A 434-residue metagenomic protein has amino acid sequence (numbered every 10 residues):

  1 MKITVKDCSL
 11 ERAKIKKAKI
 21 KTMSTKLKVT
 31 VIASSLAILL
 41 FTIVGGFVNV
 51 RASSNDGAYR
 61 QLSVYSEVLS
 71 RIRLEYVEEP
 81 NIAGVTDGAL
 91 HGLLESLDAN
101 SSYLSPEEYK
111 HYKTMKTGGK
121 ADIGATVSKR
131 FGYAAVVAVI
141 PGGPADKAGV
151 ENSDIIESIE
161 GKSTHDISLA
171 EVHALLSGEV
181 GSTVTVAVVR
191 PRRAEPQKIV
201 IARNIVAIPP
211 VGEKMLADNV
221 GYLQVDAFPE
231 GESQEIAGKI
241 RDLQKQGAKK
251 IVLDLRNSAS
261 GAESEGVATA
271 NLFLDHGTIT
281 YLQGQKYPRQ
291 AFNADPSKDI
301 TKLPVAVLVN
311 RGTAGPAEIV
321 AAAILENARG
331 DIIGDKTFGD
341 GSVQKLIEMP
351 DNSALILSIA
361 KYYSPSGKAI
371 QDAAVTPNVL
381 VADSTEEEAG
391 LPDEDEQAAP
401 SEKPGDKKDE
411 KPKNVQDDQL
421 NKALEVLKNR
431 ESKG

Functional and structural regions predicted by a protein language model:
M1, A13-I20: Low-complexity, intrinsically disordered tandem-repeat tracts enriched in small/polar residues
K2-I3, M23-S101, A134, P412-K413 (+3 more regions): Terminal targeting/pro-maturation regions of precursor/exported proteins
F47-Q61, Y65-I82, A135-A138, P144-N152 (+2 more regions): Cleft-lining beta-strand/loop regions that shape enzyme active-site pockets
G88, N100-A138: PDZ/PDZ-like peptide-tail recognition elements
Y109, A207, P229, I279 (+3 more regions): Active-site/binding-pocket entry motifs
A121-I123, V184, S353, P377: Change "...and in nucleic-acid phosphodiester-cleaving endonucleases..." to "...and in nucleic-acid processing enzymes
A354, K361-G434: Conserved functional hotspot residues or short segments at active or partner-binding sites across diverse domains
